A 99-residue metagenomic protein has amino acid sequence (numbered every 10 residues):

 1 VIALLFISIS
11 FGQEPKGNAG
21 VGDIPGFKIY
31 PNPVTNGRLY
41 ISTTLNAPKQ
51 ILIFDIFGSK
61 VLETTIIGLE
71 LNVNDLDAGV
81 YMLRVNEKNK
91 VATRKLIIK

Functional and structural regions predicted by a protein language model:
V1-A19: Short, compositionally biased serine/threonine- and acidic-rich segments at solvent-exposed termini, linkers, or domain
E14-G17, I24, Y30, M82-K99: C-terminal tail/sorting-segment detector
G20-Y40: Surface-exposed, proline-anchored Ser/Thr-rich loop/turn motifs
K28, Q50-F54: Beta-strand signatures of extracellular beta-sandwich domains
T44-K49: Short proline/glycine-enriched turn/loop motifs at strand-loop junctions of beta-rich domains
I53-V61, Y81: Short, glycine-anchored, charge-dense loop/turn motifs used at functional sites
I66-K88: Short, surface-exposed loop/turn motifs with a glycine/proline- and acidic-biased composition
